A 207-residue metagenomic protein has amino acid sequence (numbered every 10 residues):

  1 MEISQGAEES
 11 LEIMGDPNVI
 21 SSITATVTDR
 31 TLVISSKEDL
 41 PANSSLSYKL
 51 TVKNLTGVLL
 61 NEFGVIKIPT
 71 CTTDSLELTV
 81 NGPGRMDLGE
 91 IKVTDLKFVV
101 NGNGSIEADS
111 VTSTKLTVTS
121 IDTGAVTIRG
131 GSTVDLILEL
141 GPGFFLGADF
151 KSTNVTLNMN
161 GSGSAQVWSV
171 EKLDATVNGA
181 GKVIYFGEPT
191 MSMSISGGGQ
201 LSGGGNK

Functional and structural regions predicted by a protein language model:
M1-N81, L88-V99, S110-T117, R129-I137 (+3 more regions): Acidic (Asp/Glu) and glycine-rich low-complexity loops/linkers that are typically intrinsically disordered
T56, G64, G84, G104 (+8 more regions): Residues at the loop-to-beta-strand transition
S132, I137-V170: Glycine/small-residue-rich hydrophobic helix-like segments
